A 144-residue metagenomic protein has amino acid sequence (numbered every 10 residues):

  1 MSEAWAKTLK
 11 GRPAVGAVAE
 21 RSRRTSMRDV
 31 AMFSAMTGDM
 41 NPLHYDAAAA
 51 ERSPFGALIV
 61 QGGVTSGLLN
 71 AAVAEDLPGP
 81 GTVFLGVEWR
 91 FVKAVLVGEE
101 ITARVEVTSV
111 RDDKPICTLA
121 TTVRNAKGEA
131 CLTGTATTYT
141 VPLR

Functional and structural regions predicted by a protein language model:
M1-V18, V95-R144: HotDog/MaoC-like acyl-thioester-processing domains
M1-V60: Catalytic strand-loop segment that frames the active site of acyl-thioester-processing enzymes
L9-G11, D29, H44-Y45, D76-T82 (+2 more regions): Intrinsically disordered, low-complexity segments enriched in polar/charged residues with Gly/Pro, especially when
E20-T25, R90, T137-Y139: Generic structural detector for well-ordered beta-strands
S34-T37, N70, A120: A generic alpha-helix structural signal
A35-D39, A74-P78, A126: Short, intrinsically disordered, mixed-charge
R52-Q61, T65-R104: Hydrophobic beta-strand-centered segment that forms part of the acyl-chain substrate-binding groove
